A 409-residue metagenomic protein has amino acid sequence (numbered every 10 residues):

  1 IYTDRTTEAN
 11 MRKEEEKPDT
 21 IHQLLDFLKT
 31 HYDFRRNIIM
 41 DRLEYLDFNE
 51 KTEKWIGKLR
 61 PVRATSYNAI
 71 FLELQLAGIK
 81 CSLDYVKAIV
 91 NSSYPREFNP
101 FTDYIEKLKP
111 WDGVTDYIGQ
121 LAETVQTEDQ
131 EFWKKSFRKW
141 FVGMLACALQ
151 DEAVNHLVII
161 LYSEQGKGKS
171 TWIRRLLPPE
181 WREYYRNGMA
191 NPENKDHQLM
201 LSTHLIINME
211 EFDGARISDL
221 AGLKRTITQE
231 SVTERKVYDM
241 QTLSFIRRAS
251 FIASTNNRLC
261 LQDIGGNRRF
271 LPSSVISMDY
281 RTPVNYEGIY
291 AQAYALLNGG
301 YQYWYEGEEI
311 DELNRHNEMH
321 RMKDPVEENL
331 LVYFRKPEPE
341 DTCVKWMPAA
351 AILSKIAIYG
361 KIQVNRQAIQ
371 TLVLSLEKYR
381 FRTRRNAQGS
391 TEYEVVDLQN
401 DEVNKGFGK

Functional and structural regions predicted by a protein language model:
I1-D116, E131, G360-Q363, E394-K409: N-terminal nucleic-acid engagement/recognition segments and initiation subdomains in replication, restriction
S92-S202: P-loop NTPase catalytic core of nucleic-acid-dependent motor ATPases
D196-S202, K236-S254: AAA+/SF3 P-loop NTPase mechanochemical coupling elements
H204-T228, L261-G266: Conserved AAA+/SF3 P-loop NTPase catalytic/coupling segment centered on the Walker-B
L220-L243: Conserved catalytic/switch belt of AAA+ P-loop NTPases
L261-Y280: A short helix-turn-beta junction within AAA+ P-loop NTPase domains corresponding to the substrate/partner-engaging
T282-N317: Long, low-complexity, charged/polar intrinsically disordered regions in eukaryotic proteins
W304-K409: DNA transaction DNA-binding modules
